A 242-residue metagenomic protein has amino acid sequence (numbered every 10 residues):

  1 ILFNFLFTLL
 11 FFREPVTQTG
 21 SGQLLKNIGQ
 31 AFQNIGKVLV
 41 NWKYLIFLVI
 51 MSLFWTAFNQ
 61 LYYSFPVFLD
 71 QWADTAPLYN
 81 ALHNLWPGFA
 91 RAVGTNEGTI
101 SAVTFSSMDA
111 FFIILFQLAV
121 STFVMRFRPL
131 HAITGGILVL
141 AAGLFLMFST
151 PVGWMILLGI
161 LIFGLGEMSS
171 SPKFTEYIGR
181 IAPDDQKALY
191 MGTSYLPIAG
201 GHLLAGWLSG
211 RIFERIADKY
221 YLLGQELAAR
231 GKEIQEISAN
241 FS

Functional and structural regions predicted by a protein language model:
I1-Y62, P66-A76, M125: Intracellular loop-helix junctions on the cytosolic face of multi-pass helical membrane proteins
D74-F112, S121, N240-S242: Loop-to-transmembrane helix entry
T99, A182-P197: Loop-to-transmembrane helix entry/capping segments in MFS-fold secondary transporters and related SLC/MFSD carriers
L115-P129: Helix-to-loop junctions at the C-terminal end of transmembrane segments in multipass secondary transporters
H131-L146: Structural signature of the two symmetry-related core transmembrane helices
F148-G159: Helix-loop junctions at membrane interfaces in 12-TM secondary transporters
M168-P183: Intracellular juxtamembrane helix-capping segments at the cytosolic ends of symmetry-related transmembrane helices
A199-K219: A gly/Pro-rich, aromatic-decorated transmembrane alpha-helix motif that marks the paired, flexible gating helices
